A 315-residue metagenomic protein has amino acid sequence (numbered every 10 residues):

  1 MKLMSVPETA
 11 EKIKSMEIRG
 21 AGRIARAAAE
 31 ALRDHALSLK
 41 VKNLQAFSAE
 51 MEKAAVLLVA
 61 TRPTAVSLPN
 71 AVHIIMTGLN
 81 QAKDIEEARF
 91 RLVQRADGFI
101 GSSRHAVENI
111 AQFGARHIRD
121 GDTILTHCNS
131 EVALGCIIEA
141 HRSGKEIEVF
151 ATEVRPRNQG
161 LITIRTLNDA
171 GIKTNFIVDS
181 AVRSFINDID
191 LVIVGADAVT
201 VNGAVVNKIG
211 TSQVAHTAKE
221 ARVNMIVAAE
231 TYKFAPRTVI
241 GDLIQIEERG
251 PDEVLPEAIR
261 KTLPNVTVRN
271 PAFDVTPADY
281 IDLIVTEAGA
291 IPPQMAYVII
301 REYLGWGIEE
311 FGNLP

Functional and structural regions predicted by a protein language model:
M1-F90: Long amphipathic alpha-helical segments
M1-K2, V6-P7, K40-E52, L68-P69 (+4 more regions): PLP-dependent amino-acid enzyme catalytic core
L3, E17, T123-N129, V201-V206: Short, glycine-rich nucleotide/cofactor-binding loops
A21-R23, I124, C128-A133, P156: Gly/Ser/Thr-rich loops at beta-strand to alpha-helix junctions that form or flank small-molecule/cofactor-binding
K53-Q81, G98, S102, I244-D252 (+2 more regions): Non-catalytic, soluble scaffold/interaction modules
N70-D120, L125, I138, K145-V192: Ligand-binding beta-strand-loop-alpha-helix segment within the catalytic cores of soluble metabolic enzymes
A133-R142, A215: Histidine-anchored nucleotide/phosphate-binding helix
G144, T152-P315: Conserved phosphate- and dinucleotide-binding cores of soluble alpha/beta proteins, encompassing both enzyme active
